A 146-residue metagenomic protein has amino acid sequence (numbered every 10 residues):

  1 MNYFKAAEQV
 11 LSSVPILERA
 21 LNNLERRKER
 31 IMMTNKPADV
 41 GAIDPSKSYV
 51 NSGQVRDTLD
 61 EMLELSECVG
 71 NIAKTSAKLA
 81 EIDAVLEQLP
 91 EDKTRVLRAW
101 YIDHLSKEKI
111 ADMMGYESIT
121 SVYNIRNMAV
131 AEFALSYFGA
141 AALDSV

Functional and structural regions predicted by a protein language model:
M1-V85, G139-V146: N-terminal interaction/assembly modules
K78, L89-K93, I125: N-terminal positioning helix adjacent to the helix-turn-helix/winged-helix DNA-binding module
L89-L105: Short amphipathic alpha helix immediately N-terminal
W100, N124, L143-V146: Short, surface-exposed recognition loops or helix-turn segments adjacent to catalytic cores
K109-M113: Short alpha-helical "recognition helix" segments of helix-turn-helix
G115-Y137: DNA-recognition helix of helix-turn-helix
